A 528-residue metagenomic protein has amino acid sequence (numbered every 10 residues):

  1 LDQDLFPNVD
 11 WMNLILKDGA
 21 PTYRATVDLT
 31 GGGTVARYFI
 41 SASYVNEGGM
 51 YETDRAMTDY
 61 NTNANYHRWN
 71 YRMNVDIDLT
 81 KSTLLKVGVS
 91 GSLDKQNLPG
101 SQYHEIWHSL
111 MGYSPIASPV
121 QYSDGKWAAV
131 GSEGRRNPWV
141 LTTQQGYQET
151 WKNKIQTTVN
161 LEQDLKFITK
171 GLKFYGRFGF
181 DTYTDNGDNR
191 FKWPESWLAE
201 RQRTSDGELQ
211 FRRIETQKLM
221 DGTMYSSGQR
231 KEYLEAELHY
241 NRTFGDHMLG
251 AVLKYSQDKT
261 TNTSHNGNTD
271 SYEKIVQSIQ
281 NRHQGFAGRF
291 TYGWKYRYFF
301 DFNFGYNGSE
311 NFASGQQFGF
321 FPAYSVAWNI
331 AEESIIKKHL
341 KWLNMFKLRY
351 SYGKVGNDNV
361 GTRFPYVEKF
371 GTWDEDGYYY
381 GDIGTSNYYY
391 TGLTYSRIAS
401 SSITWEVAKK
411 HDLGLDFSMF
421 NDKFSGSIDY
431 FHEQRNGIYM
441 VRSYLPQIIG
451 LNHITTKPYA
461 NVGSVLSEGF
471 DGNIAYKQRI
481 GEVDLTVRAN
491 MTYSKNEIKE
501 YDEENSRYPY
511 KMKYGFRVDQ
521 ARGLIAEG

Functional and structural regions predicted by a protein language model:
L1-D54: Residues embedded in well-ordered regular secondary structure
Y23, N74-T83, G88-L93, P99-Y103 (+4 more regions): Extracellular/periplasmic, surface-exposed regions of secreted and cell-surface proteins
D54-Y60, D270-Y272: Flexible, solvent-exposed loop segments that connect beta-strands
R68-N70: Short, solvent-exposed loop/turn segments in extracellular or other extracytoplasmic domains
S118-D124: GHKL/Bergerat-fold ATPase module in large chromosome/replication-associated machines
A526-G528: A conserved cytosolic signaling coiled-coil/coupling helix that links sensory/transmembrane modules
